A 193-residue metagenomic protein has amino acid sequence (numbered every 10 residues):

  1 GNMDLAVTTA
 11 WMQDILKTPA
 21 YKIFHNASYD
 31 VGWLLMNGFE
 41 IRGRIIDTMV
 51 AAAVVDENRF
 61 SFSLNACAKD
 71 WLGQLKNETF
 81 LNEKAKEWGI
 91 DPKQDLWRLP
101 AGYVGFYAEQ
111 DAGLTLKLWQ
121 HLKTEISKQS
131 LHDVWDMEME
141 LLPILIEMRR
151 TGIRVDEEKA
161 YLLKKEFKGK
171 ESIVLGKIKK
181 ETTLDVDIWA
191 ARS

Functional and structural regions predicted by a protein language model:
G1, R59, D70-L72, F80-S193: Conserved "right-hand" nucleotidyltransferase catalytic core of DNA-directed polymerases
G1-D70: Conserved RNase H-like, two-metal-ion catalytic cores of nucleic-acid enzymes
